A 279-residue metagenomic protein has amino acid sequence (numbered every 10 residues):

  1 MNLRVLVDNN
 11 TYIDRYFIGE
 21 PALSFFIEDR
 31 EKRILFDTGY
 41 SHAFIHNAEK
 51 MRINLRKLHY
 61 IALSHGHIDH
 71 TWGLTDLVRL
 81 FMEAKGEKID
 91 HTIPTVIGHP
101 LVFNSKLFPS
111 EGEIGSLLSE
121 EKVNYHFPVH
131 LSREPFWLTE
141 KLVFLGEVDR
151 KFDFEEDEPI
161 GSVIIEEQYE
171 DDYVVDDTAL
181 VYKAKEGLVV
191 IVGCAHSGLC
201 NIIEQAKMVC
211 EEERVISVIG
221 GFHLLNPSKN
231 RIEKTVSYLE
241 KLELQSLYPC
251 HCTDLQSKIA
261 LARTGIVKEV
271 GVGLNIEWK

Functional and structural regions predicted by a protein language model:
M1-M51, Y173, D177-V192: Conserved beta-strand hairpin/beta-sheet module of binuclear metal-dependent hydrolase folds, prominently
R4, I97, P128-R133, V143-L145 (+1 more regions): General small-molecule cofactor/ligand-binding pocket signal
D8-N10, T38-S41, G66, P100-V102 (+5 more regions): Active-site metal-binding loops of divalent metal-dependent hydrolases
A43-G98, C210-S217: Active-site metal-binding motif and surrounding structural segment of the metallo-beta-lactamase
Y60, G66-G73, Y173-A179, K183-G271: Cap/insert and terminal regions of metallo-dependent hydrolase folds
A84-P94, Q256-W278: Short acidic, glycine/proline-enriched helix-loop-strand junctions
P100-Y125: Active-site neighborhood of divalent metal-dependent phosphoester bond hydrolases
S110-I114, E134-E186: Active-site-proximal loop/helix segment associated with metal-binding centers of metalloenzymes
